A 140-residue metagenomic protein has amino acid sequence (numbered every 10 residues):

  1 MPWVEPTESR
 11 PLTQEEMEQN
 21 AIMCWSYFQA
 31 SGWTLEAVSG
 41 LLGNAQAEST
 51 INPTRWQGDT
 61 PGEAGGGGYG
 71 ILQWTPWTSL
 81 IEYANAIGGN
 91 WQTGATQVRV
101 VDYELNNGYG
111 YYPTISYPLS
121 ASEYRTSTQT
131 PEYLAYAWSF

Functional and structural regions predicted by a protein language model:
W3-M23, A30, Q46-T130: Peptidoglycan-targeting cell-wall enzymes and recognition modules
F28-E36: GGW-centered surface loops in extracellular recognition modules
L35-N52, V101, A137-S139: Short, functionally critical alpha-helical segments immediately adjacent to catalytic or ligand/cofactor-binding
P131-A135: Extracytoplasmic redox metalloprotein regions
